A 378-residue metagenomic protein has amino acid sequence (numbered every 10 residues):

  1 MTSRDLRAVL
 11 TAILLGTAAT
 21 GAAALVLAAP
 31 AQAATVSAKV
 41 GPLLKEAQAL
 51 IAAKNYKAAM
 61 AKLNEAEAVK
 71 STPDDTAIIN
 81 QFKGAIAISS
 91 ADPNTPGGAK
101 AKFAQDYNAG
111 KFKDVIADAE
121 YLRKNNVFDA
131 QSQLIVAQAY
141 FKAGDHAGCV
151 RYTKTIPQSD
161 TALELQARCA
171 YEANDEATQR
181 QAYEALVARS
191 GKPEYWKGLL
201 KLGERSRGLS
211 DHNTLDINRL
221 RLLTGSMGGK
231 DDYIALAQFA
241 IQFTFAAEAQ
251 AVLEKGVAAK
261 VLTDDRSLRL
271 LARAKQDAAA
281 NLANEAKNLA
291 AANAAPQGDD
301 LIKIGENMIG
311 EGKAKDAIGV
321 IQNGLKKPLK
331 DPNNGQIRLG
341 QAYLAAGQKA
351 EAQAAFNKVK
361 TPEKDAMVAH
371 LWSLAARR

Functional and structural regions predicted by a protein language model:
A8, A22-F112, K364, V368-L371 (+1 more regions): N-terminal leader/linker segments that initiate helical-solenoid repeat arrays
V36-L43, D74-I78, S90-A101, K111-D114 (+12 more regions): Generic helix N-cap/helix-start motif at coil->alpha-helix transitions
L50, A87, D106, Y140 (+7 more regions): Residue at a conserved register position within TPR or TPR-like alpha-solenoid repeats
K62-E65, A91-A104, D114-Y121, H146-P157 (+6 more regions): Alpha-helical repeat scaffolds
D265-N307: Flexible internal linker/loop segments at domain or repeat junctions
Q297-R378: C-terminal soluble interaction/assembly domains
